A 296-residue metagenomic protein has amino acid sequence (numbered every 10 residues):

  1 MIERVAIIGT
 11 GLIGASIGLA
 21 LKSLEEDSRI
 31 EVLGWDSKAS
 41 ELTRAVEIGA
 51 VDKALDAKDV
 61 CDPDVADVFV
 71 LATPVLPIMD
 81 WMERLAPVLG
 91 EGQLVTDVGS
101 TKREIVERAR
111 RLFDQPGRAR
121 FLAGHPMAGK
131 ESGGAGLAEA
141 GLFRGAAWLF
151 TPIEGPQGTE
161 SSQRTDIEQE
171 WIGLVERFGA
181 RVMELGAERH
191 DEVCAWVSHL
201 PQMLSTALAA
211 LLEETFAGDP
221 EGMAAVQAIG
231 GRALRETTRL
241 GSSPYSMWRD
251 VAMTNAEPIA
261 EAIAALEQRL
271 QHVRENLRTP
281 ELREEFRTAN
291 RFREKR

Functional and structural regions predicted by a protein language model:
M1-P63, V68: NAD(P)+-binding Rossmann beta1-loop-alpha1 motif at the extreme N-terminus of oxidoreductases
R4, R29-E31, R120, A147 (+1 more regions): Residues at the starts of beta-strands that form the adenosine-phosphate
S40-E41, P77, K102-I105: Conserved short alpha-helix immediately C-terminal to the canonical SAM/SAH-binding motif I of Rossmann-like
D59-T96, S100: Rossmann-like NAD(P)-binding element
R84-G136: Rossmann-like NAD(P)(H) cofactor-binding subdomain of soluble oxidoreductases
L142-R239: Internal alpha-helical scaffold of NAD(P)-dependent oxidoreductase catalytic cores
G222-N290: Interdomain hinge/lid region at the active-site interface of Rossmann-like NAD(P)-dependent oxidoreductases
